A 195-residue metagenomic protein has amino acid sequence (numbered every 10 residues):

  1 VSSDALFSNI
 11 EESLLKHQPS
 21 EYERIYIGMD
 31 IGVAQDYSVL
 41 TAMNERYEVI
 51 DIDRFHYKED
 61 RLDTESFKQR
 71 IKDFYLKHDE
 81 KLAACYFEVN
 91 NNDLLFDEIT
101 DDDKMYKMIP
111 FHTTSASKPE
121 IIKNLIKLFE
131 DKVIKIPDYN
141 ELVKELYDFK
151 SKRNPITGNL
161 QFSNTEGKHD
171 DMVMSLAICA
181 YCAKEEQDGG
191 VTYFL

Functional and structural regions predicted by a protein language model:
V1-M29: ATPase catalytic-site recognition across NTP-hydrolyzing enzymes
S2-E11, D170, L176-L195: Acidic two-metal-ion nuclease catalytic site recognized across multiple nuclease folds, prominently DnaQ/RNase D-T
S20-E45: Gly/Thr-rich phosphate-binding beta-strand-loop-beta motif of the actin/hexokinase/Hsp70
S38-L40, I52, F162: Hydrophobic beta-strand positions in blades of beta-propellers and related beta-sheet-rich domains
V39, S66-D73, D171-M174: Well-ordered alpha-helical segments embedded in enzymatic catalytic cores
R46-T157: Mg2+-dependent endonuclease catalytic cores in nucleic-acid-processing enzymes, primarily RNase H-like
P155-G167: Short, solvent-exposed helix-loop connector elements
